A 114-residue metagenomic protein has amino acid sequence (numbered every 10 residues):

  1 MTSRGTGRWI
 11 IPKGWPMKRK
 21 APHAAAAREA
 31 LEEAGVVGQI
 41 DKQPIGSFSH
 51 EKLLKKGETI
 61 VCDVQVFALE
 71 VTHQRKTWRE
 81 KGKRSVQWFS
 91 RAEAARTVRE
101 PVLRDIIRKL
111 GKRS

Functional and structural regions predicted by a protein language model:
M1-P12: N-terminal strand-loop-strand
P16-D105: Unchanged
L110-S114: Polytopic alpha-helical membrane proteins, predominantly small-molecule transporters/carriers
